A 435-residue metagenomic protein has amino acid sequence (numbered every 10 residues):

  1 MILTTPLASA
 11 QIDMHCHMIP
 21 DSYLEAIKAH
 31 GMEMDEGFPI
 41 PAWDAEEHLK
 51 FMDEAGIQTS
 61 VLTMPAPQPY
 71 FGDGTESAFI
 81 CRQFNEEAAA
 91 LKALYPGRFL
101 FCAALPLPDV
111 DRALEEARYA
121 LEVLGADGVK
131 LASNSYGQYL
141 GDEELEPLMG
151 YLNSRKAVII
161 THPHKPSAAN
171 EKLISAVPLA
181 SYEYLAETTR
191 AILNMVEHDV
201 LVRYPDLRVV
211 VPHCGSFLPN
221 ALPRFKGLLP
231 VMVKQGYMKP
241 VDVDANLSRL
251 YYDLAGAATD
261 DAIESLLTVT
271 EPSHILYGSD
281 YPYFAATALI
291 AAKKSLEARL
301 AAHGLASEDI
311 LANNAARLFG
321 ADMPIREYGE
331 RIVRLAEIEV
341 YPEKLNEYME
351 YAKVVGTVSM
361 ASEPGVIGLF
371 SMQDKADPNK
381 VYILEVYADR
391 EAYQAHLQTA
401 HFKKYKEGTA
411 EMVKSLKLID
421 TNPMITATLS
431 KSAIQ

Functional and structural regions predicted by a protein language model:
I2-A10, M14, I19-T59, E86-L94 (+6 more regions): Mid-to-C-terminal alpha-helical segments outside catalytic/metal-binding sites
H15-I19, H162, H213, H396: Histidine-centered divalent metal-coordination motifs
C16-M18, L107, P163-S167, P282-F284 (+1 more regions): Short glycine-enriched loops at secondary-structure junctions
E33-G74, R98-P106, D127-L131: Divalent metal-dependent hydrolysis catalytic cores, especially in the metallo-beta-lactamase
F38-W43, P69-Y70, F79, P106-A113 (+4 more regions): Acidic-and-aromatic substrate-binding clefts and catalytic sites of carbohydrate-active enzymes
P65-L94, D109-D111: A metal-dependent hydrolase metal-coordination microenvironment
L121-L276: Catalytic pocket-lining loop regions of alpha/beta-barrel enzymes, especially the amidohydrolase/enolase/GH5 lineages
I325-V381, V386-K403, K414-Q435: Short S/T/G/P-rich N-terminal loop/turn motif that feeds into the first structured element of a domain
